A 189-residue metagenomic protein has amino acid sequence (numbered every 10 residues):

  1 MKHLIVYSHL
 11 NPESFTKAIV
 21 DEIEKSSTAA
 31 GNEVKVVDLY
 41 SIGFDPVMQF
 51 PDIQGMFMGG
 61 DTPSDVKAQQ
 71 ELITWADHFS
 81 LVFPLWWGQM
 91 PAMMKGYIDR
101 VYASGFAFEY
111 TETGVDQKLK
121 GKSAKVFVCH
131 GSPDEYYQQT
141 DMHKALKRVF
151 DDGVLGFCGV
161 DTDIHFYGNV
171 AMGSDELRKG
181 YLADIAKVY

Functional and structural regions predicted by a protein language model:
M1-F106, G168-Y189: N-terminal beta1-alpha1-beta2 submodule of the flavodoxin-like/Rossmannoid cofactor-binding fold
G31-E33, G121, G159-T162: A generic structural signal for alpha->beta connector loops
I42, P46, D52, K67-Q70 (+4 more regions): N-proximal short alpha-helices
A76-P91, F127-G131, V154-D163: Short secondary-structure transition/capping segments
S104, F108, V160-D163: Short, structured loop/turn "capping" segments at alpha-beta junctions
E109-F157: Short, glycine-/small-residue-rich phosphate/pyrophosphate-handling segment
Y136-Y189: Glycine-rich phosphate/pyrophosphate-binding loop and the adjoining helix
